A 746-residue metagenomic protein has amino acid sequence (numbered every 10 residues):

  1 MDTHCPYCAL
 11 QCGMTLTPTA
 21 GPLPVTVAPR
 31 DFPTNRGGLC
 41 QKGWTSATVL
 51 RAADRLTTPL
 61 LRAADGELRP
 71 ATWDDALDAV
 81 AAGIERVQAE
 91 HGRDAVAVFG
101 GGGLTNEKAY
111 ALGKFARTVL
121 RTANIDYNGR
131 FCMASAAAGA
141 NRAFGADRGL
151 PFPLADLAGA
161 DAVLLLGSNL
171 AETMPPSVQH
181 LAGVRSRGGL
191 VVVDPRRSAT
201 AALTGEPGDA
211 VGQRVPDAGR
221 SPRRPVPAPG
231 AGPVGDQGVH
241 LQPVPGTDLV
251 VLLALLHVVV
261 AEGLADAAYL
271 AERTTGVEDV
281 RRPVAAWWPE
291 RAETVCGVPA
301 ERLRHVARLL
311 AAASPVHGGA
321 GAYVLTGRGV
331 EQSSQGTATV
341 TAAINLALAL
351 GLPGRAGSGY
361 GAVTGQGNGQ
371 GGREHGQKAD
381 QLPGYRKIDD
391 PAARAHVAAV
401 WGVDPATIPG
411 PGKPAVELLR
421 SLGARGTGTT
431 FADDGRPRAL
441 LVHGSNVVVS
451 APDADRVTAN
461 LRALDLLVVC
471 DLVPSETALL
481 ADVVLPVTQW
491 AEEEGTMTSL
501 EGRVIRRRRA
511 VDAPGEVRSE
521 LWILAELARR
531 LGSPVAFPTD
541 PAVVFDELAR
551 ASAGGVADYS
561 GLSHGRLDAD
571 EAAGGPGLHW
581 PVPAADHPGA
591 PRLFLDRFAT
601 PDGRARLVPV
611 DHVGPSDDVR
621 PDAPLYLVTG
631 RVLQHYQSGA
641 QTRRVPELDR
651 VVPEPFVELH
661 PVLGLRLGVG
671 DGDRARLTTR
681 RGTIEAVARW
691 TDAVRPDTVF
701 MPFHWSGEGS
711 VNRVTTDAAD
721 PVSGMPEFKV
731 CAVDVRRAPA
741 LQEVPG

Functional and structural regions predicted by a protein language model:
M1-E262, P299, D404, H443 (+2 more regions): N-terminal export/assembly segments and adjacent metallocofactor-ligating motifs of anaerobic energy-metabolism
E67, H257, E262-A300, P383-A399 (+6 more regions): N-terminal leader/propeptide and maturation segments of large enzyme subunits in energy/redox metabolism and hydrolases
A76-V96, P153-D161, V184, P283 (+2 more regions): Glycine-rich phosphate/diphosphate-binding loops that line cofactor/substrate pockets in enzymes
G92-A95, A265-L270, H317-Y323, G354-V363 (+1 more regions): Flexible, glycine/charged-enriched surface loops at secondary-structure junctions
Y110-G230, L249-L253, I344-L479, T488-T496 (+2 more regions): Extended redox/cofactor-interaction regions of prokaryotic respiratory oxidoreductases
V163, V234-Q237, W287-R291, L325-V330 (+1 more regions): Flexible glycine/proline-enriched surface loops and loop-helix/loop-strand junctions
D236-P243, T488, E492, G502-P514 (+1 more regions): Short beta-alpha connecting loops at secondary-structure transitions that line or flank enzyme active sites
P514-E516, E520-A572, S638, R643-E658 (+1 more regions): Long, contiguous, secondary-structure-rich segments that constitute the structural scaffold of globular domains
